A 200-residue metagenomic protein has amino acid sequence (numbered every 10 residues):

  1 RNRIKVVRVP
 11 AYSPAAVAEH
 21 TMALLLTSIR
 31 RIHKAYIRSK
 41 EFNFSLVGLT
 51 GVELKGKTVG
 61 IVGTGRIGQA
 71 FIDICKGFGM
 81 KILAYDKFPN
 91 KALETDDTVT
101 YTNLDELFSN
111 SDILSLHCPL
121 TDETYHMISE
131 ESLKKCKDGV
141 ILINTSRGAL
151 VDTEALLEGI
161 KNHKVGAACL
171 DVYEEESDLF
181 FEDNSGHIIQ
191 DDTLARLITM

Functional and structural regions predicted by a protein language model:
R1-V7, S109, S129: An N-terminal-biased, well-structured beta-alpha scaffold segment characteristic of Rossmann-like dinucleotide-binding
K5-A11, T100-L104: Short beta-strand elements at the ligand-binding edges of bilobed clamshell
V7, G139, T145-M200: Rossmann-like dinucleotide-binding domain for NAD(H)/NADP(H)
R8-T58, A70-G77: Phosphate-binding beta-alpha-beta segment of Rossmann-like dinucleotide-binding domains, i.e., the NAD(P)
A11, A16, L83-Y85, P89-K91 (+1 more regions): Structural/interface elements that position substrates and couple domains in central-metabolism enzymes
A16-H20, L93-T95, S111, S177-F181: Short, charged, surface-exposed secondary-structure boundary motifs
V47-D138: Rossmann-like dinucleotide/phosphate-binding beta-alpha-beta segment
